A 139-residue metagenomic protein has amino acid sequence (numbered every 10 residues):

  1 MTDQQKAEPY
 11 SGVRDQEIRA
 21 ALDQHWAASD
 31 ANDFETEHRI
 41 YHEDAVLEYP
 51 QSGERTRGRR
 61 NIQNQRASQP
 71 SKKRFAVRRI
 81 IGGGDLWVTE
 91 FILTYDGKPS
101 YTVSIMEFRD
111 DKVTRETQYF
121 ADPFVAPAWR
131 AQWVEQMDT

Functional and structural regions predicted by a protein language model:
M1-E43, Q132-T139: Short, low-complexity N-terminal intrinsically disordered segments enriched in polar/charged residues
T2-V13, Q63-T139: A beta-strand edge to alpha-helix "cap/lid" segment located at domain peripheries
Q16, F34-D85: A solvent-exposed, acidic/Ser-Thr-rich amphipathic alpha-helical stretch
H25-A28, L47-E48, E90: Alpha-helix C-capping/helix-to-loop hinge sites
D30, A45, Y95-G97: Flexible interhelical turns and helix-capping residues at alpha-helix boundaries within structured domains
